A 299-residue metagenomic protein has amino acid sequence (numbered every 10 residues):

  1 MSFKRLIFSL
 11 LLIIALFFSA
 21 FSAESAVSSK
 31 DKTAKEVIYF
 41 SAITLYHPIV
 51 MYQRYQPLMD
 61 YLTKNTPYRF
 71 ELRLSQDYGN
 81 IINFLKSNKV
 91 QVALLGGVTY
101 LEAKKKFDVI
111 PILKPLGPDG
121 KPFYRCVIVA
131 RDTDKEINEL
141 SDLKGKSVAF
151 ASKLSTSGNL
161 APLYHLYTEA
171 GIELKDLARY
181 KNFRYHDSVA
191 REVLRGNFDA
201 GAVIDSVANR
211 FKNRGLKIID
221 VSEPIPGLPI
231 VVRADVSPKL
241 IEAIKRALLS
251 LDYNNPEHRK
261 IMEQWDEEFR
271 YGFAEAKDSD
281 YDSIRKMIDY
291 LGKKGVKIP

Functional and structural regions predicted by a protein language model:
M1-L10: Bacterial N-terminal signal peptides that target proteins for export
S9-S19: Bacterial N-terminal signal peptides
K32-S41, Y46-P57, V232-P299: An extracytoplasmic/periplasmic, membrane-proximal ligand-sensing/linker region
K35, F40-T63, S75, V98 (+3 more regions): Bilobed "Venus flytrap"/periplasmic-binding protein-like clamshell domains and structurally analogous long
G79-A93, K106-F107, Y124, S141 (+1 more regions): Short helices/loops that flank or line small-molecule/ion binding pockets
L94-F107, H165-T168, R191-D220, P224: A ligand-binding cleft/hinge motif common to bilobed small-molecule-binding domains
I110-K121, D176-R179, K212-I225: Short beta-strand->loop
F123-I128, P226-V232: Small-molecule pocket liners
